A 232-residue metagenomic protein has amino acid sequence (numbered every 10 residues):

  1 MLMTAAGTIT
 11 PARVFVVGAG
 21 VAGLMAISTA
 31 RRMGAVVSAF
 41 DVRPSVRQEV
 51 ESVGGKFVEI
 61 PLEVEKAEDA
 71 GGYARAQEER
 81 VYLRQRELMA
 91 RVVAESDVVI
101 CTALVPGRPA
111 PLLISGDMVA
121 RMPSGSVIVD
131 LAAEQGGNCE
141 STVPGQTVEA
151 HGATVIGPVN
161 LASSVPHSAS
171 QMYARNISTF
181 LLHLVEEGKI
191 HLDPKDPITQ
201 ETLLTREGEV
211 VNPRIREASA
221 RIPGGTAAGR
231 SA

Functional and structural regions predicted by a protein language model:
M1-V92: Glycine-rich phosphate/diphosphate-binding loop of Rossmann-like nucleotide-binding domains
L2, P11, C139-R230: Adenosine-phosphate binding glycine-rich loop
R13-F15, A35-S38, G55-F57, D97-V99 (+3 more regions): Structural motif
R31-M33, V53-K56, I114-R121, V143-T147 (+2 more regions): Short, solvent-exposed amphipathic alpha-helical segments in soluble enzyme and RNA/protein-processing domains
M33-V36, F40-R43, V53, I60 (+6 more regions): Change "in soluble alpha/beta enzymes" to "in soluble alpha/beta proteins
V42, Q77, V81, L88 (+6 more regions): Catalytic cores of large soluble enzymes that bind and process phosphate-bearing ligands
V42-P44, L62-E63, L104-V105, A132-G136 (+1 more regions): Short, ordered loop/turn segments at secondary-structure junctions
V98-I156: ADP-ribose/adenylate-binding Rossmann-like module
